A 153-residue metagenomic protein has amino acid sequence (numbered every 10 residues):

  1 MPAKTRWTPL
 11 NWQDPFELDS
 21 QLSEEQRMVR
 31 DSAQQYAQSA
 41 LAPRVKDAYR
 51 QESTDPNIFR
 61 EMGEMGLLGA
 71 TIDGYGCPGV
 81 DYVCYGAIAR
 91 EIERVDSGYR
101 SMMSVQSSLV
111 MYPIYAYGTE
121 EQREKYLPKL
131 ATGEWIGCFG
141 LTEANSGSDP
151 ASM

Functional and structural regions predicted by a protein language model:
M1-E25: Intrinsic disorder at enzyme termini
F16, S20, S39, M65-G66: Intrinsic-disorder/low-complexity peptide segments enriched for small residues
M28, Q35, A42-M153: Glycine-rich flavin
